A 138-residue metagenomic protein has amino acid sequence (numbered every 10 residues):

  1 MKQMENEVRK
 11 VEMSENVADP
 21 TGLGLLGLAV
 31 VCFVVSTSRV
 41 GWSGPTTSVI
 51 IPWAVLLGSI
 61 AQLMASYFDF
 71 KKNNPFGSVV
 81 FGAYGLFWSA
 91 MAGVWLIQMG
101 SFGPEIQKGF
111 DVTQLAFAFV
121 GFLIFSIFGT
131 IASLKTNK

Functional and structural regions predicted by a protein language model:
K2-A65, D69, P75: N-terminal topogenic module of multi-pass integral membrane proteins
L28-V35, G58-A65, Y84-V94, G121-F128: Membrane-embedded alpha-helical transmembrane segments of multi-pass integral membrane proteins
V35-W42, Q98, G129-A132, T136: Generic secondary-structure signature for well-ordered alpha-helical cores
T46-G58, Q107-F122: Structural signature of hydrophobic alpha-helical transmembrane segments
F68-F76, I131-K138: Membrane-helix interface "capping/anchor" motifs
P75-Y84: Cytoplasmic-side transmembrane-helix entry/capping segments in multi-pass membrane proteins
F87-A116: Helix-adjacent hinge/juxtasegments
T113-K138: Conserved, well-structured core segments that form or line functional sites
